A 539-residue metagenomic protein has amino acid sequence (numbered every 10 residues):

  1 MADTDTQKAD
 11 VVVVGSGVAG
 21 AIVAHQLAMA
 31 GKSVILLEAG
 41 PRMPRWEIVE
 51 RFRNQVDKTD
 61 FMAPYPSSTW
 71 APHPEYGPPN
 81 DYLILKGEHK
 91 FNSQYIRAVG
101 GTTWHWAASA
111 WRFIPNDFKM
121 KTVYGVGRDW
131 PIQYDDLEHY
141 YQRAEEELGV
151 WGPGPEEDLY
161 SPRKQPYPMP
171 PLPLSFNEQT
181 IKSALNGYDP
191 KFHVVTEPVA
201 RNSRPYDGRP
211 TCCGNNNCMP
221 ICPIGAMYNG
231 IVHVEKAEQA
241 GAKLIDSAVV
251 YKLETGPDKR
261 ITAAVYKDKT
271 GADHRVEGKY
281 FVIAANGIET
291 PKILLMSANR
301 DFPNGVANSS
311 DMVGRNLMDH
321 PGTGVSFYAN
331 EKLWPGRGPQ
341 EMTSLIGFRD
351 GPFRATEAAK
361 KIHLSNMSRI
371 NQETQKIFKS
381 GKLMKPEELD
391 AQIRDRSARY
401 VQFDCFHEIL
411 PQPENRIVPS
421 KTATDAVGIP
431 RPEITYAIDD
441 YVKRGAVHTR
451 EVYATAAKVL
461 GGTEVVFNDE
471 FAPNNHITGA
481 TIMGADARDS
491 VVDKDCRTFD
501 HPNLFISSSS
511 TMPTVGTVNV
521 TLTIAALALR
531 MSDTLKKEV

Functional and structural regions predicted by a protein language model:
M1-V11, M29-A30, N54, K58-T59 (+2 more regions): Extreme N-terminal leader/targeting segments of oxidoreductases
V11-L36: N-terminal Rossmann-like FAD-binding beta1-loop-alpha1 element of flavoenzymes
M29, S33-L36, G40-N54, Q239 (+6 more regions): Glycine-rich loop(s) and the adjacent beta-strand/alpha-helix scaffold that form part
P41-P66, I96-H105: Conserved N-terminal glycine-rich FAD pyrophosphate-binding loop of Rossmann-like flavoproteins
D60-Y76, Y82-E88, R97, R112 (+2 more regions): Conserved redox-cofactor binding core of oxidoreductases
P78-Y95, V99-T102, W106-A110, W130-Y134 (+6 more regions): FAD cofactor-binding and catalytic pocket of flavoenzymes
V195-I221, G225, Y251-G256, A398-I409 (+3 more regions): A glycine-rich dinucleotide-binding beta-alpha-beta segment and adjacent secondary-structure elements that constitute
T514-S532: A conserved FAD-binding loop/helix module that cradles the flavin
